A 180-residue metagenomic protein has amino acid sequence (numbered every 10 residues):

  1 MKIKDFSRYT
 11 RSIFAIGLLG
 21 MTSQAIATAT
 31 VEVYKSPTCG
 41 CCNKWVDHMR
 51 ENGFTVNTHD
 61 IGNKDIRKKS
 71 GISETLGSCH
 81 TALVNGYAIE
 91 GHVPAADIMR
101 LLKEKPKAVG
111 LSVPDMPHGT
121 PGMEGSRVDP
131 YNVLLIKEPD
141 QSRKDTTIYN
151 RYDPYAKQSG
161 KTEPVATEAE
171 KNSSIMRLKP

Functional and structural regions predicted by a protein language model:
K2-F14: Bacterial N-terminal signal peptides that target proteins for export
T22-S23: N-terminal signal peptide c-region/cleavage motif recognized by signal peptidases
A27-N52: Local sequence-structure signature of Cys/Sec-based thiol-disulfide redox active-site neighborhoods
T28, T55, K107-V109: Loop/turn elements at helix/coil->beta-strand transitions in domains of secreted/extracellular proteins
P37-T38, G62, M116-P117: Short beta->alpha connector loops
V46-P94: N-terminal, post-signal-peptide region of Sec/Tat-exported proteins
T75-E168, N172-P180: Thiol/selenol-based redox catalytic cores and closely related redox-interacting motifs
